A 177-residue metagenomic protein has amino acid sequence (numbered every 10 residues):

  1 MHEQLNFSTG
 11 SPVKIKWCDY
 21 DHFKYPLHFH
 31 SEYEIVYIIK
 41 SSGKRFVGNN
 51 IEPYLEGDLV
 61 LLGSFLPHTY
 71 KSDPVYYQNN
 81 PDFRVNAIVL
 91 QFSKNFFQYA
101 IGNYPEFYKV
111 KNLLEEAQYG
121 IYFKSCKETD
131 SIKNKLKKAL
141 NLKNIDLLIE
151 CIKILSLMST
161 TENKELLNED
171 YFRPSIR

Functional and structural regions predicted by a protein language model:
M1-L61, F65-L66, D73: Generic protein-terminus/edge-of-domain signal
H2-F7, L66-N134: A hydrophobic/aromatic-rich effector-binding and dimerization subdomain of bacterial HTH-type transcriptional regulators
K24, F46, Y99, L140-K143: Generic anion/oxyanion-binding catalytic loop in active/binding sites
L27, E52, G102, K143-D146: Short, surface-exposed helix-loop/turn micro-motifs enriched in polar/charged residues
I38, N112, L136-L142: Juxtamembrane/interfacial segments around transmembrane helices
I121-K127, L140-R177: Short, Lys/Arg-enriched, Trp-marked, Pro/Gly-tolerant hinge/linker segments that flank
